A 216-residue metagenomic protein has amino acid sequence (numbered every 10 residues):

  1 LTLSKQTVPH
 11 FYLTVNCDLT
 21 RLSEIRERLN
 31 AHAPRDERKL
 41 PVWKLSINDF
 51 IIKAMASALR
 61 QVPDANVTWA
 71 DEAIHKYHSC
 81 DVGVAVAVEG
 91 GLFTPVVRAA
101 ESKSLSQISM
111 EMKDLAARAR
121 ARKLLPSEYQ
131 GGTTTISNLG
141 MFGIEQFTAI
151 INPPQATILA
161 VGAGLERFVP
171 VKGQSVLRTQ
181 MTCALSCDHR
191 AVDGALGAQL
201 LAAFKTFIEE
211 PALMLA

Functional and structural regions predicted by a protein language model:
L1-A216: C-terminal catalytic/motor cores of large multi-domain enzyme assemblies
